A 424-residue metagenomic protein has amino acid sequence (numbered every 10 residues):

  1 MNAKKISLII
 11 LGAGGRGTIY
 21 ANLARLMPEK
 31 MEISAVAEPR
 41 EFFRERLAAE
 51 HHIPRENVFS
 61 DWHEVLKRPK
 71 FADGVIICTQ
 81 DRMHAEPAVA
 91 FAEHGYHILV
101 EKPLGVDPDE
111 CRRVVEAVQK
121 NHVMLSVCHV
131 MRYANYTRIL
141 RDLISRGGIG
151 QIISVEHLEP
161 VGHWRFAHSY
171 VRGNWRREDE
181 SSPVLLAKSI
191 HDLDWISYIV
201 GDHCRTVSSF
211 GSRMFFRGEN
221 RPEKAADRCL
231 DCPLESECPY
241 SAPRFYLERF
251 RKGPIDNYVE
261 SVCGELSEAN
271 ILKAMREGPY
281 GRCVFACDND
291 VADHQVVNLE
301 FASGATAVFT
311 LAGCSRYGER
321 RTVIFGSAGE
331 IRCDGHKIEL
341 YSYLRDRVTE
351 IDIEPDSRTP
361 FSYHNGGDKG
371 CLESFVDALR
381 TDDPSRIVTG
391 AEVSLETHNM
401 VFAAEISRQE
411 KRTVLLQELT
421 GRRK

Functional and structural regions predicted by a protein language model:
M1-I53: N-terminal Rossmann-like dinucleotide-binding module
G15, D81, A85, R113 (+7 more regions): Catalytic cores of eukaryotic secretory-pathway lumenal/extracellular enzymes that build and remodel glycoconjugates
I19, H51, V291-K424: C-terminal helical cap and adjacent loop that interface with cofactors, partners, or active-site loops
A35, G74, S154: Short, Asp-centered acidic motifs that coordinate Mg2+ and/or phosphate in catalytic or ligand-binding sites
I53-A117: Beta-loop-alpha module in the N-terminal Rossmann-like domain of NAD(P)-dependent dehydrogenases, especially those
R113-V130, G150-V155: Rossmann-fold dehydrogenase core element
M131-G281, K411: Predominantly a Rossmann-like dinucleotide-binding segment in NAD(P)-dependent oxidoreductases
